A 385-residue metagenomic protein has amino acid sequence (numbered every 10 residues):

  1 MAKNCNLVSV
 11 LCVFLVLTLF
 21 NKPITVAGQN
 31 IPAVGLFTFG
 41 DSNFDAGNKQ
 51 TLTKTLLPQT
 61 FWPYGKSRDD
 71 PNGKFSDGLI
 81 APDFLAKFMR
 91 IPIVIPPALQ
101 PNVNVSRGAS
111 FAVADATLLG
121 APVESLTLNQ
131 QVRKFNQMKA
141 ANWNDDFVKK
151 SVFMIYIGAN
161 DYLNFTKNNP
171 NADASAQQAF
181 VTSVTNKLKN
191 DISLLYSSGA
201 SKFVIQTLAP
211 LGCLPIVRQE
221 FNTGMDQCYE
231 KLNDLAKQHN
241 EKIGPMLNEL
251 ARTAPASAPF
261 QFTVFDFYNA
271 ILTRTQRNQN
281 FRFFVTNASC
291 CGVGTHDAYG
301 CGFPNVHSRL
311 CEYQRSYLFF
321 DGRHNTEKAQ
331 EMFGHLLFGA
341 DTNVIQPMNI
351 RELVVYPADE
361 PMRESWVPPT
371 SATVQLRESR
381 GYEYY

Functional and structural regions predicted by a protein language model:
A2-Y385: Conserved active-site regions of diverse hydrolases
